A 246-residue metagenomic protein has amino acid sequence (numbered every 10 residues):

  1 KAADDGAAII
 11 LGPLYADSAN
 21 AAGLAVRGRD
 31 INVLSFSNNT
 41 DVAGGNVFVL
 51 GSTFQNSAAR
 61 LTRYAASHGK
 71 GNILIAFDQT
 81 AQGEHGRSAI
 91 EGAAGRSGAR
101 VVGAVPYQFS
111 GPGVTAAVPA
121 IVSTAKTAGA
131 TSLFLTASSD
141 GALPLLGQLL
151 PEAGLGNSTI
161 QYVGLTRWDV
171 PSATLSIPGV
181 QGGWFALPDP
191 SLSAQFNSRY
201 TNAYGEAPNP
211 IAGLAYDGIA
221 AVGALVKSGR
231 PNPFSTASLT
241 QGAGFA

Functional and structural regions predicted by a protein language model:
K1, G44-F48, G95-P112, T159: Short beta-strand elements in bilobed, periplasmic/extracellular small-molecule ligand-binding domains
K1-D41: Beta-alpha junction/loop-to-helix N-cap segments that form part of ligand/metal-binding clefts
A2-A8, A116-A128: Short, well-structured alpha-helical segments in soluble
A16-A22, I121-T124, A130-G154: Hydrophobic alpha-helical
D41-Y64, F77, I177-D189: Short beta-strand elements at the ligand-binding edges of bilobed clamshell
G51-P106, G205: An alpha-beta-alpha
L143-Y216, G229-R230: Extracellular/periplasmic periplasmic-binding protein-like sensory domains
Y204-A246: Segments of small-molecule ligand-sensing domains
